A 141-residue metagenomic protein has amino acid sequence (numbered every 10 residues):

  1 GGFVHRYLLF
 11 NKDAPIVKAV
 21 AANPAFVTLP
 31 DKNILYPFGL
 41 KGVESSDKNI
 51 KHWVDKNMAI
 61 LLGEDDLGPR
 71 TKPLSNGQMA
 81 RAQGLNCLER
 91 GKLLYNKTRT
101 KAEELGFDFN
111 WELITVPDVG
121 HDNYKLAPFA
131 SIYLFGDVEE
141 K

Functional and structural regions predicted by a protein language model:
G1-G2, D65, P117-D122: Short, internal active-site loops enriched in acidic
G1-Y7, V17-A19: A surface/extracellular/periplasmic glyco- and lipid-processing/surface-interacting theme
V4-K12, F129-S131: Short glycine-enriched nucleophile-adjacent loop and the immediately C-terminal alpha-helix near the catalytic center
F10-D13, D47-H52, E103-L105, E140-K141: Surface-exposed acidic, glycine-flexible loop patches that form ligand/cofactor-binding and adhesion interfaces
P15, K56, F107-F109: Residue-level signal for beta-strand positions within conserved beta-sheet cores that form or flank
V17-T100: The feature captures the conserved acid-bearing segment of alpha/beta-hydrolase catalytic domains
Y95-K141: C-terminal catalytic histidine-bearing segment of alpha/beta-hydrolase fold enzymes
